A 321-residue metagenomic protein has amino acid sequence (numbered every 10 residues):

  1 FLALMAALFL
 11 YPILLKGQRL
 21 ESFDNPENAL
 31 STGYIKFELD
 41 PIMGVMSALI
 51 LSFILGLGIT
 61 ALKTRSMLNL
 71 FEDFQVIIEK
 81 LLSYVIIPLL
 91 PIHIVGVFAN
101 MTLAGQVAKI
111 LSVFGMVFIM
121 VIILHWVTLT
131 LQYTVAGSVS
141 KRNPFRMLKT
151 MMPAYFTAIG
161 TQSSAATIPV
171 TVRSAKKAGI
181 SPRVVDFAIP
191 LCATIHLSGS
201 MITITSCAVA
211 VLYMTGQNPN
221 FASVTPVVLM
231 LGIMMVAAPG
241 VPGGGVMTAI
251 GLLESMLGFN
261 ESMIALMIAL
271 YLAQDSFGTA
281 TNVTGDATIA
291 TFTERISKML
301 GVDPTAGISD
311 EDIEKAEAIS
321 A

Functional and structural regions predicted by a protein language model:
F1-F23, I119-A158, S164, G199 (+4 more regions): Transmembrane alpha-helices that form the ion-translocation and gating core of multi-pass ion transport proteins
F1-R146, G307, S320: Signature of multi-pass transmembrane helix bundles
D40, A48, L68-Q75, V113-V121 (+10 more regions): Alpha-helical transmembrane segments of multi-pass membrane proteins, especially transporters and channels
P41-M46, L82-I87, I123-L124, S138-M147 (+4 more regions): Membrane-interfacial loop-to-helix junctions in multi-pass transporters
T60-R65, D73, A104-G105, S140-F145 (+4 more regions): Juxtamembrane helix-boundary/capping and inter-helix hinge elements in multi-pass membrane proteins
P153-M235, D303-I313: Helix-loop-helix junctions within the multi-pass membrane cores of secondary transporters/permeases
T205-A321: Transmembrane alpha-helical segments and their short flanking loops that form helix-hairpins/helix-helix interfaces
